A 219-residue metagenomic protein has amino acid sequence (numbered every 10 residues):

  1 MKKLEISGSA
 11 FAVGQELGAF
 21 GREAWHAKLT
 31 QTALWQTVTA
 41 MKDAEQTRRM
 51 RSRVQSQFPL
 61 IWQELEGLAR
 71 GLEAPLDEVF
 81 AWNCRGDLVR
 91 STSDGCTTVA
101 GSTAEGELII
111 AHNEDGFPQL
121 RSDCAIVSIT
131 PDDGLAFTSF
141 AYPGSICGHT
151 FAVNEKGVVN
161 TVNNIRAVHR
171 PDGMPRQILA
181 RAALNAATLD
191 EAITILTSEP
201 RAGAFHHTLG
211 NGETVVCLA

Functional and structural regions predicted by a protein language model:
M1-A219: N-terminal nucleophile
